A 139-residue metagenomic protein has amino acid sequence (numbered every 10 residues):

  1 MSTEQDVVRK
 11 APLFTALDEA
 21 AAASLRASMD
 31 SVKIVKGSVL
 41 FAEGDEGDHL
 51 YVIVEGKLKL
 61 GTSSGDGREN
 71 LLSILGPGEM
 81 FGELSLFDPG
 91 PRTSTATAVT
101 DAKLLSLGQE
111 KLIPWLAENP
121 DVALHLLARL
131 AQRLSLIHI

Functional and structural regions predicted by a protein language model:
M1-I139: Cytosolic regulatory regions built on CNB/CRP/Popeye-like sensor folds
